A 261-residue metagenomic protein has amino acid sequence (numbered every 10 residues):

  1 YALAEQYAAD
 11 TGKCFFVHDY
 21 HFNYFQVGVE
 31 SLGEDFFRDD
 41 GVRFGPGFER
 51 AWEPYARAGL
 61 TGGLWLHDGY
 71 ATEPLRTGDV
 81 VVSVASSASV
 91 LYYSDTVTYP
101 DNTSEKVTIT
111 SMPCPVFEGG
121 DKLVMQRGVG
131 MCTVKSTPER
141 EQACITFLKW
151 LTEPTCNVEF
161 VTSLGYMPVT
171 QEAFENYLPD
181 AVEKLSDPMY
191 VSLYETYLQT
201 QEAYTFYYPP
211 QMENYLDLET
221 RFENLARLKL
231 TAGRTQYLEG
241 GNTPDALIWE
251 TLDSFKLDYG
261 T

Functional and structural regions predicted by a protein language model:
Y1-A8, R38-D68, T110, C114: Glycine-centered hinge/linker elements that transmit conformational signals in sensory and ligand-binding systems
Y1-G41, V80: Extracytoplasmic/periplasmic solute-binding protein
A2-Q6, G69-S83, N224, L228-T231: Short helices/loops that flank or line small-molecule/ion binding pockets
Y7-D19, E153-S163, L257-T261: Bilobed periplasmic-binding protein-like "clamshell/Venus-flytrap" ligand-binding domains
E34-A51, Y99-S104, V116-K122, V182-E183: Short, solvent-exposed loop/beta-turn-alpha elements that line the ligand-binding surface or hinge of extracytoplasmic
R57-G63, Y99-A173: Extracytoplasmic/periplasmic substrate-recognition and gating elements
V81-S86, L91-Y93: Paired acidic/hydrophobic, glycine-rich loop segments that form the ligand-binding mouth/hinge of periplasmic-binding
L198-T261: Conserved C-terminal helix/tail region of periplasmic/extracytoplasmic solute-binding proteins
